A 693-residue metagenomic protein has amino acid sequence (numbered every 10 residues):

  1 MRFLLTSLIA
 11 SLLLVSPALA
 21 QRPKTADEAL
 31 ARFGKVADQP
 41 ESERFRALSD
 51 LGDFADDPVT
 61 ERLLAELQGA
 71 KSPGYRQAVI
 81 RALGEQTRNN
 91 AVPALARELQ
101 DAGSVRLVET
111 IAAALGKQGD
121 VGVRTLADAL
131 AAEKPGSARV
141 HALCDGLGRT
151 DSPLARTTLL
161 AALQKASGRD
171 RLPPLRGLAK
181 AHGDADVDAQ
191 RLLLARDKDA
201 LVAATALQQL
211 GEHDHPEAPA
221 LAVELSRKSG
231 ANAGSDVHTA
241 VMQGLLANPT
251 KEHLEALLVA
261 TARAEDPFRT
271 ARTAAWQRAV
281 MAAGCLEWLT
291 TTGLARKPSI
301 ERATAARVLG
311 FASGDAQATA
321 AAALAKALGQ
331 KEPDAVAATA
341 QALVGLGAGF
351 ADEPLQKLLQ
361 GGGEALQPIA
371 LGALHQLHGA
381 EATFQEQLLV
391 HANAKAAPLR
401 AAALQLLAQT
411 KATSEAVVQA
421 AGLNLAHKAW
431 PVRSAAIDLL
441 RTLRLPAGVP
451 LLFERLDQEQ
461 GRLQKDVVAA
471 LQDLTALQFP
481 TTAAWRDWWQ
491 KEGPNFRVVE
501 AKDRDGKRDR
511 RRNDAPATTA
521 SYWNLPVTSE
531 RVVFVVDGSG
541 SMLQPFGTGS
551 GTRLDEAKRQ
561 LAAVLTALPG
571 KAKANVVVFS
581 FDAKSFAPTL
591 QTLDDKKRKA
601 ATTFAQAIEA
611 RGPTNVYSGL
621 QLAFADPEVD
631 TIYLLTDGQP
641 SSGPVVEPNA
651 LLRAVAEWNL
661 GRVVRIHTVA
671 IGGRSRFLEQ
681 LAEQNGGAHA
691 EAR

Functional and structural regions predicted by a protein language model:
R22-G34, D56-Q68, R88-Q100, D120-A132 (+13 more regions): Amphipathic alpha-helical scaffolding segments comprising HEAT/armadillo-like alpha-solenoid repeats
D38-S42, D57, S72-G74, N89 (+18 more regions): Alpha-helix N-cap/helix-start positions at coil->helix boundaries
R44-A47, V79, I111, L143 (+10 more regions): Conserved hydrophobic register position within alpha-solenoid helical repeats
A483, D487-F534, G538-G547: Acidic, polar low-complexity linker/tail segments
E530, S541-V576, L590-K597, I608 (+2 more regions): …and closely analogous acidic/polar surface helices at protein-protein or active-site interfaces in A-domain-like
V536-S539, A557, V576-F579, A623 (+3 more regions): DG-centered beta-turn motif at the end of beta-strands
K584-Y633, R665-F677: Von Willebrand factor
Q606-I608, G638-A692: VWA/integrin I-like adhesion module and closely mimicked acidic/polar interface patches used
